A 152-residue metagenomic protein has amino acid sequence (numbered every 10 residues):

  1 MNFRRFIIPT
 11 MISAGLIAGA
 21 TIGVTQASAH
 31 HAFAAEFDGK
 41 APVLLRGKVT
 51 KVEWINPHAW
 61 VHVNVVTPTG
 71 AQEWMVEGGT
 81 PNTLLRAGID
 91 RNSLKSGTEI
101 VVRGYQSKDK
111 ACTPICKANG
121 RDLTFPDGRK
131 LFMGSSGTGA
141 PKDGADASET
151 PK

Functional and structural regions predicted by a protein language model:
N2-A14: Bacterial N-terminal signal peptides that target proteins for export
L16-A27: C-terminal segment of classical bacterial N-terminal signal peptides
A27-V43: Short boundary/loop segments of OB/S1/cold-shock single-stranded nucleic-acid-binding domains
G47-V49: Conserved hydrophobic positions within beta-strands
I55-V65: Short aromatic-glycine-enriched beta-strand elements
R86-V102: Short nucleic-acid-contacting surface segments enriched for D/E, G, S/T with interspersed K/R
S107-S135: OB-fold/S1-family single-stranded nucleic acid-binding modules
D127-K152: Extended, charge-rich, solvent-exposed interface segments
